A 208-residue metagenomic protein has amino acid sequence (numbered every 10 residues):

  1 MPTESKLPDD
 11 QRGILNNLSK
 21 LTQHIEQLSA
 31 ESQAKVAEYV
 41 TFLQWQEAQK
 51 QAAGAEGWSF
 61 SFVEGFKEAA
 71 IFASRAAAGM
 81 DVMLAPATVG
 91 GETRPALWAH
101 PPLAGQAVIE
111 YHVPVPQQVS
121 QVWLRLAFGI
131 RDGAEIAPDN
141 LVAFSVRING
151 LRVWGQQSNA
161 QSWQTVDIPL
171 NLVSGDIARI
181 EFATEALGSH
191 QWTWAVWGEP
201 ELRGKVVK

Functional and structural regions predicted by a protein language model:
M1-G57: Short amphipathic alpha-helical interaction elements located at domain edges and within/adjacent to intrinsically
Q49-K208: Gly-Asp-aromatic-enriched flexible segments
